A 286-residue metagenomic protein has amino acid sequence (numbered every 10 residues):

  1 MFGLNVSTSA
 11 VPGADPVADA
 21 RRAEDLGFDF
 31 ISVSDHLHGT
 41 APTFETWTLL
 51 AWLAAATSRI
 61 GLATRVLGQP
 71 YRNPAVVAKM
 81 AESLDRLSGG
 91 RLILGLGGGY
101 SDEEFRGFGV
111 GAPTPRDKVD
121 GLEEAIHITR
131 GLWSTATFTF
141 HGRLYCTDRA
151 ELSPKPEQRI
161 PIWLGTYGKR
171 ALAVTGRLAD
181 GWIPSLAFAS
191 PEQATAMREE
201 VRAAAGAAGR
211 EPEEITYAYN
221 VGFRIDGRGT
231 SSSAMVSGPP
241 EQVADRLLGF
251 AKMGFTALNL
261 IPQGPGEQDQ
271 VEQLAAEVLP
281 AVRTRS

Functional and structural regions predicted by a protein language model:
M1-A56, I160, I261-P265, E272 (+1 more regions): N-terminal beta1-alpha1-beta2 module of alpha/beta enzyme domains
F2-A14, L67-A75, P156-Y167, G227-E241: Active-site mouth loops of central-metabolism enzymes
F2-V6, I31-V33, G61-R65, L92-L96 (+4 more regions): Hydrophobic faces of well-ordered beta-strands that scaffold small-molecule active sites in alpha/beta enzyme cores
V11-A23, V77-M80, L164-R177, V236-G249: Short, acidic/polar
V17-R21, W47-A51, A78-E82, E123-R130 (+4 more regions): Generic structural signal for well-ordered alpha-helices, preferentially at hydrophobic/aromatic core positions
R21-D25, L50-R59, A81, D85-R91 (+3 more regions): Acidic (Asp/Glu)-rich catalytic clusters
T43-T64, G121-I128, L132, R202-A208 (+3 more regions): Alpha-helix-loop-beta-strand connector modules within alpha/beta enzyme cores
N73-L178, E192-I215, G229: Internal, glycine-rich beta/alpha segment that forms the wall or movable "lid" of small-molecule/cofactor binding
